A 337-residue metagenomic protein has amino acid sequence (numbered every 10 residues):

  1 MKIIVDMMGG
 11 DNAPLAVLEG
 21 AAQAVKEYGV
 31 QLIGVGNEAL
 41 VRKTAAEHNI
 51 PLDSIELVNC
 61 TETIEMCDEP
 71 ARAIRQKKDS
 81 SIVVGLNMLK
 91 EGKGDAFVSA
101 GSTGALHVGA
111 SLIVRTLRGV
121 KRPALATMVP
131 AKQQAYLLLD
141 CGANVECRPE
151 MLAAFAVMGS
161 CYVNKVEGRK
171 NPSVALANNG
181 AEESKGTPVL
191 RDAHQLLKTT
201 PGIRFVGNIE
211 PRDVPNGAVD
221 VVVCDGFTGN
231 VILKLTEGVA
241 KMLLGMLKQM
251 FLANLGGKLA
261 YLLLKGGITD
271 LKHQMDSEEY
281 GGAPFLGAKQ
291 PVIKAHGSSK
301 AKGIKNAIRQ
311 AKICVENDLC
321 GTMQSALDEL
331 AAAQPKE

Functional and structural regions predicted by a protein language model:
M1-R42: N-terminal phosphate-binding or glycine-rich loops at protein starts, especially the Walker A/P-loop of NTPases
V5-P14, A143-A153, K294-S299: Short, glycine-rich nucleotide/cofactor-binding loops
A13-V17, D79-G92, A96-A110, L117 (+6 more regions): Short glycine/serine/threonine-rich phosphate/pyrophosphate-binding segments that cradle anionic phosphate groups
L15-A16, Q31-I33, A39, V145-G207 (+3 more regions): Glycine-rich phosphate/diphosphate-binding loop of Rossmann-like nucleotide-binding domains
V25-Y28, A46-S54, E167, L197-I203: Short helix-capping segments at alpha-helix termini
I50-G94: Phosphate/nucleotide-donor binding subsite
S111-A124, M128-L138, A218-V222, G226-E337: Glycine-rich phosphate/nucleotide-binding loop
